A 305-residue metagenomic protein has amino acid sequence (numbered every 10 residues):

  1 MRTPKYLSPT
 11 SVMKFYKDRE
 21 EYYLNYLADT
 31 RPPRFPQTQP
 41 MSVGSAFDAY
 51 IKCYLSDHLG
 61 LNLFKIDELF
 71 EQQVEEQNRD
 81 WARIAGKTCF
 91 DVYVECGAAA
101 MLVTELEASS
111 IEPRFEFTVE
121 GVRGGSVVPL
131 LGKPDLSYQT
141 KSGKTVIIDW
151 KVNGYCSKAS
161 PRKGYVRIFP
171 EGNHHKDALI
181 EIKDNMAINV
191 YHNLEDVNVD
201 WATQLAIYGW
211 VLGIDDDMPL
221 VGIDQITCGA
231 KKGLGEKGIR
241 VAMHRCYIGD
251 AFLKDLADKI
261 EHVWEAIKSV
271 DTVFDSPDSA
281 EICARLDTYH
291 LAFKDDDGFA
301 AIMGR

Functional and structural regions predicted by a protein language model:
M1-P4, E20-P33, I182-H192: Short amphipathic alpha-helical segments and their helix-coil junctions
L7, S160, G172-A202, I207-R305: Metal-dependent nuclease catalytic regions and adjoining charged, substrate-binding loops involved in nucleic-acid end
P9-L59, A108-P113: Nuclease catalytic cores
Y23-L24, P32-P33, V119, G154-A159 (+1 more regions): Short catalytic/ligand-binding loop motif for oxyanion handling, primarily in non-cytosolic enzymes, centered on
A28, L55-L59, Y138, V152-C156 (+2 more regions): Hydrophobic/aromatic-lined pockets within catalytic cores
A46-V122: A non-catalytic, helix-rich entry segment at domain boundaries
E116-T203: Non-catalytic protein-protein interaction segments used by genome-maintenance enzymes to assemble and couple activities
